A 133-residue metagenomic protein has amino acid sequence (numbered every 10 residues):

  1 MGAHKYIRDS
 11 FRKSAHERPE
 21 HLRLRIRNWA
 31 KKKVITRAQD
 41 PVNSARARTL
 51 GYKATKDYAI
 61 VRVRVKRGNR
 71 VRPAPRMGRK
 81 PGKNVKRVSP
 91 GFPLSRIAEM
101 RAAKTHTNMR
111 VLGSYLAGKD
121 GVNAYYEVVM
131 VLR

Functional and structural regions predicted by a protein language model:
M1-R133: Ribosome-associated RNA-binding proteins
